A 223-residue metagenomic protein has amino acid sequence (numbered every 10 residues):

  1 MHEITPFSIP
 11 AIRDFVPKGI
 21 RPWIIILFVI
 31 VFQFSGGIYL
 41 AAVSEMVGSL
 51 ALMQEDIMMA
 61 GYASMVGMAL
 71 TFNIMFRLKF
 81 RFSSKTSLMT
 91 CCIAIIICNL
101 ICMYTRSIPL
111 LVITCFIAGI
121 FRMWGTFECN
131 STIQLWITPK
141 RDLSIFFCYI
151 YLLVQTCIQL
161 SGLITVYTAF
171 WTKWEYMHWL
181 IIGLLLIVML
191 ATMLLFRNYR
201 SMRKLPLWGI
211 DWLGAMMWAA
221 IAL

Functional and structural regions predicted by a protein language model:
V16-M75, G125-T126, N130: Extracytoplasmic
Q33, G37, M103, G119-F127 (+2 more regions): Small-residue-rich segments within alpha-helical transmembrane domains of MFS-like 12-TM solute carriers
M46-G48, L78-K79, L111, L163-K173: Interfacial helix-cap and linker-helix signal at transmembrane-aqueous boundaries of multi-pass secondary transporters
A69-R106: Conserved MFS/SLC helix-loop-helix module at the cytosolic interface between two early adjacent transmembrane helices
C98, P109-A118: Paired small-residue
I117-I150: Cytoplasmic helix-loop-helix junction between adjacent transmembrane helices in 12-TM secondary transporters
Y149, V154-Y167: Glycine/proline-centered helix-kink
F170-L223: Hydrophobic transmembrane-helix bundles of small-molecule transporters
